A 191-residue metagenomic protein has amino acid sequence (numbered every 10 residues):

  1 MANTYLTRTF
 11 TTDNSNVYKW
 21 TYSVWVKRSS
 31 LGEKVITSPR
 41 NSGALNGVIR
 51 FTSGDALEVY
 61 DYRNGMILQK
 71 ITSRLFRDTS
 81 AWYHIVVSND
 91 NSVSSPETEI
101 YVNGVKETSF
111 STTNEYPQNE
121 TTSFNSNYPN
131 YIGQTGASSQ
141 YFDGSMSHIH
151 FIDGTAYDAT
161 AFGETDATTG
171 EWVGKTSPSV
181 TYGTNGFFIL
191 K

Functional and structural regions predicted by a protein language model:
M1-Y5, S94, V105-T113, S145-K191: Extended recognition patches within non-cytosolic domains
A2-K19, L68-F76, T135-S138, G174-S179: Short surface loop/edge beta-strand patches of beta-sandwich-type extracellular domains that form ligand-contact sites
N3-Y60, V93-E97, T160: Extracellular glycan-recognition modules
Y22-S30, I85-V87, I132, M146-H150 (+1 more regions): Short hydrophobic/aromatic patches on beta-strands that form ligand-binding or substrate-lining surfaces
T37-G47, E97-T108, A167-W172: Short edge-strand/loop segments of extracellular domains
Y60-H84: Short, aromatic/His-centered strand-loop micro-motif at the edge of beta-sheets
A81-E97, G154-T155: Localized edge beta-strand/strand-to-loop motifs within extracellular or lumenal beta-rich domains
T121-M146: Extracellular glycan-interaction patches encoded by glycine-rich segments
